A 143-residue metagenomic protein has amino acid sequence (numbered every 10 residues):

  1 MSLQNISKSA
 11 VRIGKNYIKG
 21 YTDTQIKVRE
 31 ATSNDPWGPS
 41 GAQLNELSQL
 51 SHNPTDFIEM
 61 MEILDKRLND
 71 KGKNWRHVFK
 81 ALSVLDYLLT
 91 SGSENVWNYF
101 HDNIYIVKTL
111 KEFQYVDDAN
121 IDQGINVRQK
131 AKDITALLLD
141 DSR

Functional and structural regions predicted by a protein language model:
M1-R143: Alpha-helical scaffold domains
